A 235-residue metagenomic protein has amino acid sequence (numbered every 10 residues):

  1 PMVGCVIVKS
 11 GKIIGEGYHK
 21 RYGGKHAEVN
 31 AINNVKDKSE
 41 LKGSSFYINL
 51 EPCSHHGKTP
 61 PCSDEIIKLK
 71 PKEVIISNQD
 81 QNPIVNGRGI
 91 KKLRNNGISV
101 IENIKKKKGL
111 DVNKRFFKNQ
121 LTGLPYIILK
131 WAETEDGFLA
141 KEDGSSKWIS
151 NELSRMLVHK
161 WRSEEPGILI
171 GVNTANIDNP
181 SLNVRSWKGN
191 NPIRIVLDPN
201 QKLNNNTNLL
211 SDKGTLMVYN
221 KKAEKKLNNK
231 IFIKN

Functional and structural regions predicted by a protein language model:
M2-G11, W131-A132: Short beta-strand scaffold segments in enzyme catalytic cores
I7, K12-K108, I193: Zn2+-dependent cytidine deaminase-like catalytic core
S10-G17, K108-L121, D198, L203-N205: A short, flexible N-terminal coil/short beta segment enriched in small residues
G23-G24, I90, I104-A132: Proteins enriched for Cys/Gly/acidic motifs involved in redox and nucleic-acid/cofactor modification
N30, N34, K92, D111 (+3 more regions): Alpha-helical scaffold segments in soluble metabolic enzymes
P83-I84, L110, N204, K225: Generic structural signal for helix capping and beta-alpha/helix-loop junctions
V85, K108-V112, L153-M156, I177: Short, conserved clusters of charged catalytic residues that mark active-site and nucleotide-handling motifs
K118-N119, L124-N235: Active-site ligand-binding patch in enzyme domains
